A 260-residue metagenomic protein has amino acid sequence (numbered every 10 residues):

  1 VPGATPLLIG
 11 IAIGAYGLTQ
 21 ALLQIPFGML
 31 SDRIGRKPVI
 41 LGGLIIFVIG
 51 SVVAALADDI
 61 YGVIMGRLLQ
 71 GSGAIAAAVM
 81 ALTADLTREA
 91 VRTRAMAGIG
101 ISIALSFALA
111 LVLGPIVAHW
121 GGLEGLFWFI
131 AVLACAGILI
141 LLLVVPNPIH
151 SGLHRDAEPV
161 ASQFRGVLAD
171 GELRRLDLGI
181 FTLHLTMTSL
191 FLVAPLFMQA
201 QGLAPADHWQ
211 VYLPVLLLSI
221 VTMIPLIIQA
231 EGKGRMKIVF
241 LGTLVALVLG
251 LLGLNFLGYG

Functional and structural regions predicted by a protein language model:
G17-I25, F107-A108, L216-I224: Residue-level signature of mid-helix packing/kink "hotspots" within the transmembrane helices of 12-pass Major
L22-D58: Conserved MFS/SLC helix-loop-helix module at the cytosolic interface between two early adjacent transmembrane helices
Q24-I34, V221-R235: Helix-to-loop junctions at the C-terminal end of transmembrane segments in multipass secondary transporters
P38-V52, I238-G253: Structural signature of the two symmetry-related core transmembrane helices
G50, Y61-A74, G260: Hydrophobic core of transmembrane alpha-helices in multi-pass small-molecule transporters, especially MFS/SLC-type
G66-I103: Cytoplasmic helix-loop-helix junction between adjacent transmembrane helices in 12-TM secondary transporters
V132-S151: C-terminal membrane-cytosol helix-exit motif in multi-pass small-molecule transporters
P146-G179: Juxtamembrane intracellular "pre-TM" segments in multi-pass secondary transporters
